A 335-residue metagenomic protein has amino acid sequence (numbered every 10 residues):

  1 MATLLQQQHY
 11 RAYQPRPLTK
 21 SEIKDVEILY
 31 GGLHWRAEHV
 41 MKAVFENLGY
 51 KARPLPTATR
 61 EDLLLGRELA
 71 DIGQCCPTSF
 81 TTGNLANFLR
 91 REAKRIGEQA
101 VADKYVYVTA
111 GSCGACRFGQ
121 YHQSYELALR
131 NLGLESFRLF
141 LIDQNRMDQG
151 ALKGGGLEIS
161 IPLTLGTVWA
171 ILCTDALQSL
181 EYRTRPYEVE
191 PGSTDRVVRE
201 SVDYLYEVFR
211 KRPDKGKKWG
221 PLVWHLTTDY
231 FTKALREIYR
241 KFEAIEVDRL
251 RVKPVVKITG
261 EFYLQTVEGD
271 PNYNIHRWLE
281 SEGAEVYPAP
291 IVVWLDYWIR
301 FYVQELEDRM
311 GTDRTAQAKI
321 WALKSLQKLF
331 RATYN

Functional and structural regions predicted by a protein language model:
M1-N335: An N-terminal assembly and electron-transfer interface module characteristic of large anaerobic redox and radical
